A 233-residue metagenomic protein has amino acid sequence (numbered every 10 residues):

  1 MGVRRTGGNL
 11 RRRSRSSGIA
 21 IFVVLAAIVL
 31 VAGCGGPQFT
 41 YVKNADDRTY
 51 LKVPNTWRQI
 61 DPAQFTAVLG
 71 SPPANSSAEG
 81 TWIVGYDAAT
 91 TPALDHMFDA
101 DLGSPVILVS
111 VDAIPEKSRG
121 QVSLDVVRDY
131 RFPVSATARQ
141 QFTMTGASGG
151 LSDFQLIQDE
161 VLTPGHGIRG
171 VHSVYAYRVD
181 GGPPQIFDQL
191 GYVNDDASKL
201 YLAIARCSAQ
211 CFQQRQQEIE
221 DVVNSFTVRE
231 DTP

Functional and structural regions predicted by a protein language model:
G2-F22: Bacterial N-terminal signal peptides that target proteins for export
L30-G33: C-terminal motif of bacterial Sec signal peptides marking the signal peptidase cleavage site
G35-P37: Bacterial signal peptide processing site
F39-K52, A138-G146, Q216: Short aromatic-glycine motifs in intrinsically disordered, low-complexity regions
D46-A67: Proline-anchored loop/turn motifs at beta-strand termini and strand-loop-strand connectors
K52-T56, G165-I168, V193-L200: Short, solvent-exposed coil/turn segments at beta-strand boundaries
W57, S198-P233: Surface-exposed amphipathic alpha-helical segments
Q64-Y192: Conserved polar/disulfide-associated segments of primarily extracytoplasmic proteins
